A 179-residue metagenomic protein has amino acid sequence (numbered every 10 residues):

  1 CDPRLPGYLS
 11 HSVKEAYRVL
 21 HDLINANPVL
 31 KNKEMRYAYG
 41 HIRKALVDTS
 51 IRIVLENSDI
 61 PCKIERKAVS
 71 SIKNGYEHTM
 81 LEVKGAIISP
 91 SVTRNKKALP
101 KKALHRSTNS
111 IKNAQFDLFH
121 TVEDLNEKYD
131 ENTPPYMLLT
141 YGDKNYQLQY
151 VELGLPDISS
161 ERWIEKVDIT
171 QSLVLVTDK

Functional and structural regions predicted by a protein language model:
C1-I24: Charged, low-complexity intrinsically disordered tails and linkers
C1-R4, K31, S50, P61-Y76 (+1 more regions): Hydrophobic transmembrane alpha-helix bundles
D22, A26-V29, N57: Short helix-loop boundary/capping segments at the starts of domains
P28-T49: A short, highly charged nucleic-acid-interacting micro-segment common to nuclease and nuclease-linked defense proteins
Y37, L55-A86: A short acidic/basic microdomain associated with nuclease active sites
R43-P61: Amphipathic alpha-helical segments
V83-Y146: A recognition module on extended beta-rich or small alphabeta surfaces enriched in W/G with H and D/E
N126-K179: Glycine-rich, aromatic-bearing surface loops/beta-hairpins
